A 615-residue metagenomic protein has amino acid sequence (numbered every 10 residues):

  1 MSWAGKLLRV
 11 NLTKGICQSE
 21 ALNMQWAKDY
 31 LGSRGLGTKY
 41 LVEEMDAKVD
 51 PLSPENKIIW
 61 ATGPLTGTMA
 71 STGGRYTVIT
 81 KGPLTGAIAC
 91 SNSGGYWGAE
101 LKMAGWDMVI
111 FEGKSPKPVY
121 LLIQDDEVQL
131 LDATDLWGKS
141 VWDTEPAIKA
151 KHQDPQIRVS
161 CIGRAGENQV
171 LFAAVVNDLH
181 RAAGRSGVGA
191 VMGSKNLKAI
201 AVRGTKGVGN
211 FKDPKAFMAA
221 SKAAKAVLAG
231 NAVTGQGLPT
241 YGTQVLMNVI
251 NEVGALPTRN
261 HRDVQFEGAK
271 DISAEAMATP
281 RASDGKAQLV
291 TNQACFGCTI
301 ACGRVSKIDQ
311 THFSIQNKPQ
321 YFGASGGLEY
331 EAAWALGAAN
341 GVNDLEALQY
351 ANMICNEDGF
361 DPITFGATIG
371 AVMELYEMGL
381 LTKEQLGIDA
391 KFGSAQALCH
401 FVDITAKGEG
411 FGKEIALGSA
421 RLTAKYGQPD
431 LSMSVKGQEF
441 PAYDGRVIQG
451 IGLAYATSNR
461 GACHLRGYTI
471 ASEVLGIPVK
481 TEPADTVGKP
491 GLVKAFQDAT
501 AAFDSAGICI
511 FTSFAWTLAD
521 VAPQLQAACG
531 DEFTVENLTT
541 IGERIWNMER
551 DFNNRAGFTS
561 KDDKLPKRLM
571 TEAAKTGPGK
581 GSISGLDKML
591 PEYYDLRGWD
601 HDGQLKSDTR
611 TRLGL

Functional and structural regions predicted by a protein language model:
M1-N92, Y96-L615: Intrinsically disordered, low-complexity segments enriched in small residues
